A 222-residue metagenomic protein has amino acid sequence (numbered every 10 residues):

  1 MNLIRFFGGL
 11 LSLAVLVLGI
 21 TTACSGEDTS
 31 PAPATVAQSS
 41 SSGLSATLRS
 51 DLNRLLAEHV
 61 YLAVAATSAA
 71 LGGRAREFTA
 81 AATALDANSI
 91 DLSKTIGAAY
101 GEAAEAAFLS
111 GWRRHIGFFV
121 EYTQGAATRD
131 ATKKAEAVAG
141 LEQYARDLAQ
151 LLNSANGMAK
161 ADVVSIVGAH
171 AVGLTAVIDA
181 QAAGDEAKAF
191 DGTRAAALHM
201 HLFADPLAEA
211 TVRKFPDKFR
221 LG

Functional and structural regions predicted by a protein language model:
M1-L11: Bacterial N-terminal signal peptides that target proteins for export
L10-L18: Sec-dependent N-terminal signal peptides of Gram-positive bacterial secreted proteins and lipoproteins
G19-A23: C-terminal motif of bacterial Sec signal peptides marking the signal peptidase cleavage site
S25-E27: Bacterial signal peptide processing site
S30-A34: Intrinsically disordered, low-complexity proline-rich regions
A37, S41-L85, S89, E121 (+1 more regions): C-terminal amphipathic alpha-helix
D86-V120: Mid-chain, structured segments of secreted extracytoplasmic proteins
